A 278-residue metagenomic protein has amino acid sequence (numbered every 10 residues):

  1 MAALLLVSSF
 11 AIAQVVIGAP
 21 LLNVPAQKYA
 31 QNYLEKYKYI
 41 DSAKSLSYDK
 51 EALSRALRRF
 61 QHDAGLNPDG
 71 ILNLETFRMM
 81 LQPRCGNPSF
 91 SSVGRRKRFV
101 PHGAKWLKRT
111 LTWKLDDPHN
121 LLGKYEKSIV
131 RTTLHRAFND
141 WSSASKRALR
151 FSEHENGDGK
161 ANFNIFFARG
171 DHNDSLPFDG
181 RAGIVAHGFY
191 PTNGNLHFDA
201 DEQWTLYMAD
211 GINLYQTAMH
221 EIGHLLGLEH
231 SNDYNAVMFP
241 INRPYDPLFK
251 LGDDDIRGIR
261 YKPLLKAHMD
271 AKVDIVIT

Functional and structural regions predicted by a protein language model:
A2-T278: Zinc-dependent metalloendopeptidases
